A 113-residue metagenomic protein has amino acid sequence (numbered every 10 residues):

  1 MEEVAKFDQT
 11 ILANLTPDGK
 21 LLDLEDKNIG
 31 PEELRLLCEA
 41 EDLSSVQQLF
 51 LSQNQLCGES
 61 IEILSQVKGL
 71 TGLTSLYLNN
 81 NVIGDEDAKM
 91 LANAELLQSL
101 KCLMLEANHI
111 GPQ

Functional and structural regions predicted by a protein language model:
M1-E39, Q48: The feature captures the LRR N-terminal capping module
E2-F7, K27-R35, Q55-E62, N81-K89 (+1 more regions): Short, solvent-exposed loop/turn at the beta-strand->alpha-helix junction within individual leucine-rich repeat
P17, E41-S44, K68-T71, E95-Q98: Inter-repeat linker/turn residues at the boundaries of leucine-rich repeats
K20-L24, V46-L51, L73-L78, L100-L105: Conserved hydrophobic beta-strand positions in leucine-rich repeat
R35, S45, I61-E62, G72-L73 (+1 more regions): Amphipathic alpha-helical scaffolding segments comprising HEAT/armadillo-like alpha-solenoid repeats
I63-V82: Charged low-complexity stretches with an acidic bias
